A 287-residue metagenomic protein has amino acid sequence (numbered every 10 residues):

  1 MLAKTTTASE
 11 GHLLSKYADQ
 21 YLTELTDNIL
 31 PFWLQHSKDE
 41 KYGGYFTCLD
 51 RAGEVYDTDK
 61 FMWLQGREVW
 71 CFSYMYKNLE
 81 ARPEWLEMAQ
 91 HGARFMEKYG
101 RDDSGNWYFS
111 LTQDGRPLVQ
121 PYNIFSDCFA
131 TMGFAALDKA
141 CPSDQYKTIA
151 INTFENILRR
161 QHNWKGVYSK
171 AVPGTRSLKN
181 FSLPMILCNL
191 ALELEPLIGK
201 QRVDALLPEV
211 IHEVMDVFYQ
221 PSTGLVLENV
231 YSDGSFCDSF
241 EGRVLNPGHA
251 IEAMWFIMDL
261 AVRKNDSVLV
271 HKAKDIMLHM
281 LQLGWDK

Functional and structural regions predicted by a protein language model:
M1-K287: Glycan-recognition and catalytic cores of secretory/periplasmic carbohydrate-active enzymes
